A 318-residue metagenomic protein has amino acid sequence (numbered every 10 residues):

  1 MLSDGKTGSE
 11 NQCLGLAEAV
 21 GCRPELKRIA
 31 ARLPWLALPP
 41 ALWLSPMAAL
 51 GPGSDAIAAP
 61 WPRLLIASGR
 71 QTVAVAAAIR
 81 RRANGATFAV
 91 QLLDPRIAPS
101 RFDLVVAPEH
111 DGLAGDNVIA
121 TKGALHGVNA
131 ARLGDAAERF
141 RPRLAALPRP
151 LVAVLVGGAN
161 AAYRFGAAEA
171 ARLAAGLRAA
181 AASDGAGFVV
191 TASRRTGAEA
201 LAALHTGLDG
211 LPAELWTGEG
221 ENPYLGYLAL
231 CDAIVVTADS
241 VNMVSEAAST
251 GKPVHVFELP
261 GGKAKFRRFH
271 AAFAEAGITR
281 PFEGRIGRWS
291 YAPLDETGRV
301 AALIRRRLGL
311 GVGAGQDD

Functional and structural regions predicted by a protein language model:
L2, K6-A120, H126: Active-site and donor-binding regions of nucleotide-sugar-utilizing enzymes
D4-G5, Y224-F266: A donor-sugar binding/catalytic signature common to diverse glycosyltransferases and related nucleotide-sugar
L14-A17, I79-R80, L104, A200-D209 (+1 more regions): Short, aromatic/basic amphipathic alpha-helical patches
L26-R28, V106-A107, G187-R194, E258: Short internal beta-strands
P99-G166, F282-G298: A nucleotide-sugar donor-handling region in carbohydrate enzymes
A159-A192: Conserved catalytic-core segment of nucleotide-activated headgroup transferases in glycan assembly
G185-G220: Catalytic donor nucleotide-activated moiety binding site of glycosyltransferases and closely related
A271-D318: Leloir-type glycosyltransferase catalytic cores
